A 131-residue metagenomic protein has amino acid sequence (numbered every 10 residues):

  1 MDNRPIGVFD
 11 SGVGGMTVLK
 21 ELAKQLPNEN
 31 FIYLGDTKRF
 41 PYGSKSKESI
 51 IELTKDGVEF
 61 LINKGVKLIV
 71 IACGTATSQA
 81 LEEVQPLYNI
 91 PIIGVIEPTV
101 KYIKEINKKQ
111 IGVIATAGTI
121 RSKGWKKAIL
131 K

Functional and structural regions predicted by a protein language model:
M1-K131: Non-catalytic structural scaffold of enzyme domains
